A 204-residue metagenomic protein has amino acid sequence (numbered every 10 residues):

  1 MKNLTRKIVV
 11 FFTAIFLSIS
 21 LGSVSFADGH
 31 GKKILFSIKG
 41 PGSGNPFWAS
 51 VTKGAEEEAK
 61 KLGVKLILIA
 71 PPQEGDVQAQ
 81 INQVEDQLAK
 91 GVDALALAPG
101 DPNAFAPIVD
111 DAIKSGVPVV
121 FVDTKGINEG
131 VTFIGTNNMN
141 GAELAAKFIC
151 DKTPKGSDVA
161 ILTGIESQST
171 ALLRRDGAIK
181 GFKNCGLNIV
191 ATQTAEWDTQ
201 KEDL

Functional and structural regions predicted by a protein language model:
M1-K2, S20: Short intrinsically disordered, low-complexity coil segments enriched in acidic
K2-K7, S25-L204: A residue-level marker of the well-folded mature domains of exported/periplasmic proteins
V10-S20: Bacterial N-terminal signal peptides
